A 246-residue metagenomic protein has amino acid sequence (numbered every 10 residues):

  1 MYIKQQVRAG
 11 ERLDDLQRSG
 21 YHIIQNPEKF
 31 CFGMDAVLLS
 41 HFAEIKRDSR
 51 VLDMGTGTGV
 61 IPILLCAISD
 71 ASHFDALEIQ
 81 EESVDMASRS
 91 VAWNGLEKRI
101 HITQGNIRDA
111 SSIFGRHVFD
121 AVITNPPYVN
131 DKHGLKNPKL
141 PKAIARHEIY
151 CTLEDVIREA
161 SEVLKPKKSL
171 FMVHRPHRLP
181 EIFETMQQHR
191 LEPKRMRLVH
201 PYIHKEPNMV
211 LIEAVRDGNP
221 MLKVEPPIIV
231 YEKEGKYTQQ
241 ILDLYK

Functional and structural regions predicted by a protein language model:
I3-K46: Class I SAM-dependent transferase core
Q17, I45, L96, Q187-R190: Short, structurally constrained coil/turn elements that cap an alpha-helix or connect an alpha-helix to the following
I24, H101-T103, K194-R197: General small-molecule cofactor/ligand-binding pocket signal
F30-F32, T58, H204: Short glycine/threonine-rich catalytic loop with a Thr-x-Gly-x-Asp
F42-L135, R158: Conserved SAM/SAH cofactor-binding pocket of Class I
P126-D155: Mobile active-site "lid"/loop adjacent to the S-adenosyl-L-methionine
Y150-P201, K205-P207: Conserved Class I SAM-dependent methyltransferase catalytic core
E206-K246: SAM/dcSAM-binding transferase cores
